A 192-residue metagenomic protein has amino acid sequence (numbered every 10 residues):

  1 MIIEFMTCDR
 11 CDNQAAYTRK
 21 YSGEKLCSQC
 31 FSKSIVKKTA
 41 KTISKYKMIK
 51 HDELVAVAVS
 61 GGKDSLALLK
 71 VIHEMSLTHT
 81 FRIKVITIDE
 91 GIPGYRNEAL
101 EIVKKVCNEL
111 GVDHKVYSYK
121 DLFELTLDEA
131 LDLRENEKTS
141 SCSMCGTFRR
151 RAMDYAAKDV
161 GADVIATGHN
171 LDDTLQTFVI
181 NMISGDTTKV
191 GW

Functional and structural regions predicted by a protein language model:
I2-G191: ATP-dependent adenylation/nucleotidyltransferase module used to activate substrates
